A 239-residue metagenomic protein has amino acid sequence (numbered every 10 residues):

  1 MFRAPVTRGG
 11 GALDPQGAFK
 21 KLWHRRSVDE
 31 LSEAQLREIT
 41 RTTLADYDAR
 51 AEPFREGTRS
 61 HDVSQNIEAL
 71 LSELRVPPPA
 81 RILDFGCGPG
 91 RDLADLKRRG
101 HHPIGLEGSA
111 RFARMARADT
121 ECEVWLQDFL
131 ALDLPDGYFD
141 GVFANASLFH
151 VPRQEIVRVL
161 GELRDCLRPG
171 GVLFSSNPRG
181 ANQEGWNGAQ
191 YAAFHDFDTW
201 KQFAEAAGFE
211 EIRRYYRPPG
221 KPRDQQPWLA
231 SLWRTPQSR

Functional and structural regions predicted by a protein language model:
L22-P77: Conserved class I S-adenosyl-L-methionine
L83, P89-A131: Class I SAM-dependent methyltransferase SAM/SAH-binding core
L130-V142: A short acidic, Gly/Pro-enriched loop at the edge of an enzyme's catalytic core that lines a small-molecule cofactor
V157-P169: A short glycine-rich, Lys/Arg-flanked "PGG" loop and its adjoining helix->strand segment in the class I
G170-N177: Conserved beta-strand signature within the Rossmann-like core of class I S-adenosyl-L-methionine
Q183-T199: Acceptor-substrate binding/catalytic loop of class I
F209-G220: Conserved S-adenosyl-L-methionine
P219-R239: Core SAM-dependent methyltransferase catalytic element
